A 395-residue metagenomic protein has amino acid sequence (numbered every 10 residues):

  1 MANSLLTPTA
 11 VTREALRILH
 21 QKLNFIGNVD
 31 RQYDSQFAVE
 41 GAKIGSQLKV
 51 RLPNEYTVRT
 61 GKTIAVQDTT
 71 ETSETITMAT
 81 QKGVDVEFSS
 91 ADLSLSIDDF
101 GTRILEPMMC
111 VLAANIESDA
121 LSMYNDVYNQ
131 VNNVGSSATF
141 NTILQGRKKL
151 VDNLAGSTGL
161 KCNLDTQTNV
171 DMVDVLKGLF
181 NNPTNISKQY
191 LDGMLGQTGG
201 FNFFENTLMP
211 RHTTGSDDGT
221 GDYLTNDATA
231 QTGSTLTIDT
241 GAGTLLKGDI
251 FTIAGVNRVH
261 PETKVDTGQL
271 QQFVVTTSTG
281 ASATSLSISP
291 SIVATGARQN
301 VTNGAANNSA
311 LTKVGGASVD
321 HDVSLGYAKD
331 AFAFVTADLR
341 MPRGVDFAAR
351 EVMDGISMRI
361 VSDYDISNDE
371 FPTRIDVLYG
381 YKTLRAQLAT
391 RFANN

Functional and structural regions predicted by a protein language model:
M1-E74, A389: N-terminal "assembly arms/tails" that initiate or stabilize quaternary assembly in self-assembling proteins
F37-V39, R147-L154, Y190-M194, A242 (+1 more regions): A generic local secondary-structure boundary/capping motif
V50, I76-T142, V151-T168, L191-E205 (+1 more regions): Long, contiguous amphipathic alpha-helices that act as assembly "spine/axial" helices in icosahedral shell and virion
N54, S90, M209, A294 (+2 more regions): Beta-strand elements of well-folded, non-transmembrane domains
I97-D99, T237-G241, I360-S367: Exposed beta-sheet edge/beta-hairpin loop segments within beta-rich domains
D171-S291, R391-F392: Autoprocessing Asn-cyclization modules and mimics
T277-A337: Glycine- and charge-enriched low-complexity intrinsically disordered segments
M358-N395: Hydrophobic, glycine-enriched assembly/anchoring segments
